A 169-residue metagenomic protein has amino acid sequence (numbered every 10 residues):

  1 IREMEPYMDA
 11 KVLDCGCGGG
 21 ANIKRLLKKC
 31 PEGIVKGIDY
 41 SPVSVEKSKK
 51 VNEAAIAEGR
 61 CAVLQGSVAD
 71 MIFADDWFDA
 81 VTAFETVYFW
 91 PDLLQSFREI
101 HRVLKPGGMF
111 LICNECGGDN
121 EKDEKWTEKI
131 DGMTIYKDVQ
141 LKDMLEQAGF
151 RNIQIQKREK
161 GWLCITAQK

Functional and structural regions predicted by a protein language model:
I1-A10, R25: Conserved alpha-helix/loop element of class I SAM-dependent methyltransferases that forms part of the SAM/SAH-binding
M4, K29-C30, L104: A generic alpha-to-beta junction signature in SAM-dependent methyltransferases
K11, G108-M109: Short glycine-centered segments of the SAM/dcSAM-binding site in methyltransferase folds
K11-D70: Class I SAM-dependent methyltransferase SAM/SAH-binding core
A69-A80: A short acidic, Gly/Pro-enriched loop at the edge of an enzyme's catalytic core that lines a small-molecule cofactor
A80-L93: A short SAM/SAH-binding and catalytic strip from SAM-dependent methyltransferases
L94-P106: A short glycine-rich, Lys/Arg-flanked "PGG" loop and its adjoining helix->strand segment in the class I
M109-T166: C-terminal alpha-helical "lid/dimerization" subdomain adjacent to the S-adenosyl-L-methionine
